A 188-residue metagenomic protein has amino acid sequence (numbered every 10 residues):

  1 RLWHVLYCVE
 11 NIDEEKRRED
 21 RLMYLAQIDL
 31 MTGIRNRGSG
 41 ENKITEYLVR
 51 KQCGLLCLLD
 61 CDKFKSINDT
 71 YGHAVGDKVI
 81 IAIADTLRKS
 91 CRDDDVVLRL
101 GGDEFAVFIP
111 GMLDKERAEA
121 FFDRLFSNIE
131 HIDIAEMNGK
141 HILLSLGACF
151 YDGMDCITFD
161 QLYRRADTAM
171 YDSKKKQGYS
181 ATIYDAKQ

Functional and structural regions predicted by a protein language model:
L2-N11: PAS-family sensory domains
W3-H4, C53, Y179: Short beta-strand edge/capping elements of PAS-family sensory modules
E10-M23, N36: PAS-associated C-terminal cap
E15, D69, H73, F122-D123 (+4 more regions): Catalytic-core segments of nucleotide cyclases and related cyclic-nucleotide turnover enzymes
M23-Q27, I34-L55, D62-R92, L98-V107 (+3 more regions): Conserved long alpha-helical elements within nucleotide-processing catalytic cores of c-di-GMP signaling and class III
R99, I129-S145, K174: Catalytic core regions of nucleotide second-messenger enzymes
